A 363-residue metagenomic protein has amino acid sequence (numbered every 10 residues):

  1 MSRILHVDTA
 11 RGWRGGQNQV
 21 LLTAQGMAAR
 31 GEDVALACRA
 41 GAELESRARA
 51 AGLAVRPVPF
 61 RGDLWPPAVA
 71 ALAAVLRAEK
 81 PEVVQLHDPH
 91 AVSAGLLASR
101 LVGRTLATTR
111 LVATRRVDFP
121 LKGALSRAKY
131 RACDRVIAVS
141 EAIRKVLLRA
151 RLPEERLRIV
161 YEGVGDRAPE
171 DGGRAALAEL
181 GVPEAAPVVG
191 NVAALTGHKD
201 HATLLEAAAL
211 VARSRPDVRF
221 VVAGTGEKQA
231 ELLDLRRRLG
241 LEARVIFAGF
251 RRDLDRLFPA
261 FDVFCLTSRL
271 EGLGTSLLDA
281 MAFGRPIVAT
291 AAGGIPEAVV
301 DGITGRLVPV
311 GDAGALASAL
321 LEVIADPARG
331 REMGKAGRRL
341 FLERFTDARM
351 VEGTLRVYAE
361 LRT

Functional and structural regions predicted by a protein language model:
R14-Q25, P187, N191-L210, E227-D234 (+3 more regions): A conserved mid-protein helix/loop that constitutes part of the nucleotide-sugar donor-binding site
A37-C38, P286-A289, V299: Short hydrophobic beta-strand element within catalytic cores of glycosyltransferases and related nucleotide-activated
R104-E141, K145: A conserved, positively charged/aromatic
D134-R158, V164, A168: A short, active-site helix/loop in glycosyltransferases that binds the activated sugar's phosphate group
P169-V182: A short helix/loop element that forms part of the nucleotide-sugar donor recognition site in Leloir-type
R237, A315, E322, R329-R344 (+1 more regions): A short, well-ordered alpha-helix in the C-terminal region of glycosyltransferases
F250, R269: Aromatic "clamp/platform" in nucleotide-sugar-dependent glycosyltransferases that forms part of the donor/acceptor
D301-G302, R306-A313, E322-P327: Conserved acidic donor-binding segment of nucleotide-sugar-dependent glycosyltransferases
